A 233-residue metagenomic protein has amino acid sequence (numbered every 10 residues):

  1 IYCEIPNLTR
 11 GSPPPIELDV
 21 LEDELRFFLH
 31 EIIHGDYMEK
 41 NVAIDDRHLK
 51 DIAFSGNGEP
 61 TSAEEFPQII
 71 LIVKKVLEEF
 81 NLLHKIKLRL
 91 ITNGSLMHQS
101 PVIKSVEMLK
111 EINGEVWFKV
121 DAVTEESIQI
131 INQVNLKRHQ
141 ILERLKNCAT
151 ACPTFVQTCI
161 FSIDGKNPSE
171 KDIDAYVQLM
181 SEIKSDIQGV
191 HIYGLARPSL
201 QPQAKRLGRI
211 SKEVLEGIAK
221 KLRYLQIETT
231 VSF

Functional and structural regions predicted by a protein language model:
Y2-I112: Conserved Radical SAM active-site core
P15, D19, N135, G208-K212 (+1 more regions): Short, conserved loop/turn and helix-capping segments at secondary-structure boundaries that abut family-defining
L18, E22, E170-V177, L215: Short, amphipathic alpha-helical "lid/cap" segments that border enzyme active or binding sites
S62-I210: Conserved AdoMet/S-adenosylmethionine-binding subsite of the radical SAM
G194, E228-F233: Acidic carboxylate-rich catalytic motifs and surrounding loops in phosphoryl-/glycosyl-chemistry enzymes
Q203-Q226: A structural motif corresponding to the C-terminal lobe/cap of the Radical SAM core domain
